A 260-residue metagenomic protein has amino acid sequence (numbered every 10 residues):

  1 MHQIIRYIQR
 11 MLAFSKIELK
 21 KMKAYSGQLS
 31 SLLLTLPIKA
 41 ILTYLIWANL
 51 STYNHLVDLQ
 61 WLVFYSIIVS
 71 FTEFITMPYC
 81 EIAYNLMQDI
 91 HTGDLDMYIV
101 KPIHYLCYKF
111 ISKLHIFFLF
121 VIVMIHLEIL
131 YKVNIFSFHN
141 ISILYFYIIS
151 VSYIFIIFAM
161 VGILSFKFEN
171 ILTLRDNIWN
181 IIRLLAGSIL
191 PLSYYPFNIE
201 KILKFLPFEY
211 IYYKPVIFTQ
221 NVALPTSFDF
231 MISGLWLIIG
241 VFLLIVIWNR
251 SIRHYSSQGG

Functional and structural regions predicted by a protein language model:
M1-G260: Hydrophobic transmembrane alpha-helices and immediately adjacent juxtamembrane helices of multi-pass inner-membrane
